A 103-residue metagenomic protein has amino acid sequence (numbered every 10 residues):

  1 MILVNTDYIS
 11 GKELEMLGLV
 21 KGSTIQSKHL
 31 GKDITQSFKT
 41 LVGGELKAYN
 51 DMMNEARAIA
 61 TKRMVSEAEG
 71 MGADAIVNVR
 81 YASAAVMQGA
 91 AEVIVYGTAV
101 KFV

Functional and structural regions predicted by a protein language model:
M1-K32, G70-D74, V93-V103: N-terminal presequence-like segments and the immediate start of the first folded domain
T6-I9, Y81-V86: Short, solvent-exposed loop/turn elements at beta->coil junctions and helix N-caps that rim active or binding pockets
V20, I25, D33-R80: Short, well-ordered alpha-helical segments
V86, A91-E92: Membrane-proximal amphipathic alpha-helices
